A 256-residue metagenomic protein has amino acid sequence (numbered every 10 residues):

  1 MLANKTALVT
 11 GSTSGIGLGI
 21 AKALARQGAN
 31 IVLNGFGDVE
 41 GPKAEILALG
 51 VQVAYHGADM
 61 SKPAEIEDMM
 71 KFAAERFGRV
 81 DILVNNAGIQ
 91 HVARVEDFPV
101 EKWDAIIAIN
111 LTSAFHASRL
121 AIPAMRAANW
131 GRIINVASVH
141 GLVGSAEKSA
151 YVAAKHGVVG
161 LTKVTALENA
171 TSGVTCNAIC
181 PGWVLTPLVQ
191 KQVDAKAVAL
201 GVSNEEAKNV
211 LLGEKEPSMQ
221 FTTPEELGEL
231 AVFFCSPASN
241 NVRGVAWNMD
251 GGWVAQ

Functional and structural regions predicted by a protein language model:
A3, V143, V232, R243-Q256: Short C-terminal tail/terminal secondary-structure segment of NAD(P)H-dependent dehydrogenase/reductase domains
T6, T13-G15: Conserved glycine-rich cofactor-binding loop
Q27-P42: Conserved glycine-rich Rossmann-like NAD(P)H-binding loop of the short-chain dehydrogenase/reductase
I66, R94-V95, K102-I107, I133 (+1 more regions): Substrate-binding pocket helix/loop in short-chain dehydrogenase/reductase
S118, A154, T162: Active-site helix of classical SDR
S138: Residue(s) in the substrate-gating loop at a strand-loop-helix junction that position the organic substrate next
A170, T175, V242-G244: Short, small/polar-rich loop/turn modules that mediate ligand/substrate recognition or access, typified
